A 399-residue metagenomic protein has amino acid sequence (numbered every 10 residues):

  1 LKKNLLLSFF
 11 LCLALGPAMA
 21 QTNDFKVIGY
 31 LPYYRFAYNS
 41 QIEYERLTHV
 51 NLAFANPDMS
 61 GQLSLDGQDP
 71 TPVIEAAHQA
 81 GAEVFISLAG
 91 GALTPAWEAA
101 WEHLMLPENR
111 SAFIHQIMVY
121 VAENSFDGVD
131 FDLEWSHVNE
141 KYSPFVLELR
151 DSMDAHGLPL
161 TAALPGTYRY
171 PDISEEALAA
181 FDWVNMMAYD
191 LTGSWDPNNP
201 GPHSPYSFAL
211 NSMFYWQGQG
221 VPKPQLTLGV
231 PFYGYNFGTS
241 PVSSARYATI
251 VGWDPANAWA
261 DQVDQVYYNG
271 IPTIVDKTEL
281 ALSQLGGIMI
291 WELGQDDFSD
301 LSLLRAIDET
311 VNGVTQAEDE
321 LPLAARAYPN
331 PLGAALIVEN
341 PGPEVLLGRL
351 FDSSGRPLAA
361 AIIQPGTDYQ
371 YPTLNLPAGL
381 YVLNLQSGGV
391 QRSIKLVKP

Functional and structural regions predicted by a protein language model:
L1-T22: Bacterial Sec-dependent N-terminal signal peptides
Q21-N23, D308-A324: Low-complexity, Pro/Thr/Ser/Gly/Ala-rich linker/spacer regions in secreted, extracellular modular proteins
Q21-V121, P200-S207, F214: Glycan-recognition patch characteristic of GH18 chitinases/ENGases and related GlcNAc/peptidoglycan-binding proteins
F25, T48, A80-V84, S125-D127 (+4 more regions): Short, well-ordered coil/turn segments that N-cap beta-strands
I28, M59-D69, H115, W135-N257 (+1 more regions): Substrate-binding surface in catalytic domains of secreted glycosidases
V50, I86, F131, V184 (+3 more regions): Conserved, mostly hydrophobic/aromatic
D254-T310: Extracellular low-complexity, Gly/Ser/Thr-rich intrinsically disordered linkers and protease-sensitive activation/hinge
E320-Y328, L332-P399: C-terminal outer-membrane/trafficking sorting elements
